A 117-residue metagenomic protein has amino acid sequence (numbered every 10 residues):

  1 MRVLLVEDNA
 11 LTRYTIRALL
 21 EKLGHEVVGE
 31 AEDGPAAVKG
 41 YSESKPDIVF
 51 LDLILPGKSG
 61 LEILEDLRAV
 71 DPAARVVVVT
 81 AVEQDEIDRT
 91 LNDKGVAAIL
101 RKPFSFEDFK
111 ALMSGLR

Functional and structural regions predicted by a protein language model:
E7: Conserved acidic carboxylate
A10-G29, K94: Two-component/phosphorelay signaling modules centered on CheY-like receiver
E30-I48: Acidic, metal-coordinating helix/loop segments flanking the phosphotransfer/catalytic sites of two-component signaling
D33, S59-E62: Acidic catalytic/metal-coordinating carboxylates
P56: The feature encodes the CheY-like receiver
L61-P72: Short amphipathic alpha-helix used as the core "switch/output" element in two-component signaling
E62, E83-L100, A111-L112: Alpha4 helix (beta4-alpha4-beta5 surface) of REC/receiver domains from two-component response regulators
